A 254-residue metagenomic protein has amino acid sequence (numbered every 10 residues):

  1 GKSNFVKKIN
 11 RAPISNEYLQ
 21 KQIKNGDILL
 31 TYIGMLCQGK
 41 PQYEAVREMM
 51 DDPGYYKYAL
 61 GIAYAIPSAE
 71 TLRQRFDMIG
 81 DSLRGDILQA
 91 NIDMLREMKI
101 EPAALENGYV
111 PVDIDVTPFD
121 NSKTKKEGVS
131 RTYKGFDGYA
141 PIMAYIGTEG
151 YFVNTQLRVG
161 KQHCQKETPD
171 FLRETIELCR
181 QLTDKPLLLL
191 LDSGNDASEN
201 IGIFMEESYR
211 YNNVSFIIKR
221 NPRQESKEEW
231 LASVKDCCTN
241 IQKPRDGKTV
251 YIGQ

Functional and structural regions predicted by a protein language model:
G1-D137, M143-H163, T168-L182, E207-R210: Dynamic "connector" segments at or just before major functional cores
P111, L188, S215: Hydrophobic "anchor" residues on beta-strands that sit immediately upstream of conserved functional sites
D115, L190-D192, I217-K219: Generic beta-strand/beta-sheet core signal
K123-T124, A197-I203, S226-A232: A short acidic (Asp/Glu
R180-Q181, I201-V214, S233-V234: Short, surface-exposed basic-aromatic patches at helix termini and helix-loop junctions that form
L189-S198, P222-Q224: Acidic, metal-coordinating catalytic cores used for nucleic-acid/nucleotide bond scission and strand-transfer chemistry
N195-D196, E206, K235-C238: Contiguous mid-protein beta-loop-alpha structural module that forms a pocket-lining wall or clamp of enzyme active
S215-Q254: An anionic, glycine-rich sequence signature occurring as long contiguous blocks
